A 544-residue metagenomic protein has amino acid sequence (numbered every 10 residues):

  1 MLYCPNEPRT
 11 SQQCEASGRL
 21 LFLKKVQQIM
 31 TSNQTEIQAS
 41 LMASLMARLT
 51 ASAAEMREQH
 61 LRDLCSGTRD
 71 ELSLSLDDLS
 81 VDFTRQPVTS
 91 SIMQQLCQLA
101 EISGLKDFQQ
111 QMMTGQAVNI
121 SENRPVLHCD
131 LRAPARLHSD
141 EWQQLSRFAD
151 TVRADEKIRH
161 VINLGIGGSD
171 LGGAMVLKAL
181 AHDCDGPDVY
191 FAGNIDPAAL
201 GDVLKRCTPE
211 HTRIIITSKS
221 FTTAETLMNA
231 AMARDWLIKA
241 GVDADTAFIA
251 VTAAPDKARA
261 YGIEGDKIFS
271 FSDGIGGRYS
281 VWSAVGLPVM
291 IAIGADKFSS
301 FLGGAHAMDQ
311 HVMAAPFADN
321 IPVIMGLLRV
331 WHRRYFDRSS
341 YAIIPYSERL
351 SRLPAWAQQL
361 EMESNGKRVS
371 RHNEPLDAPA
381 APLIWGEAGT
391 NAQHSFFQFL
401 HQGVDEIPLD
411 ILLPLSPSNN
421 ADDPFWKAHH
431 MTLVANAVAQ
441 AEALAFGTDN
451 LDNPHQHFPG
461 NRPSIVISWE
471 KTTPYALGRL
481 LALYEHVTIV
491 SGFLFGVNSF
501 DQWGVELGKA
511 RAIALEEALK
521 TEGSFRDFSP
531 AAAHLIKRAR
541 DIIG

Functional and structural regions predicted by a protein language model:
I37-D155, R159, K427-V434, W469 (+3 more regions): Extended, charge-enriched "interface" segments that sit outside catalytic cores
T68, I162, I166-G173, K219-T226 (+4 more regions): Gly/Ser/Thr-rich loops at beta-strand to alpha-helix junctions that form or flank small-molecule/cofactor-binding
P134-V152, A174-K178, H182-R213: Glycine-rich oxoanion-binding loops at beta->alpha junctions
H160-I162, R213, A342: Conserved beta-strand elements of the Class I
L171-G186, R206-T208, A231-I238, G262-I268: A glycine- and small-aliphatic-rich helix-loop capping segment at beta-alpha/alpha-beta transitions that lines
W236-A421, G460, L507-R511, E516 (+1 more regions): Active-site phosphate/pyrophosphate-binding segments
D422-T448: Acidic, Ser/Thr-rich peripheral helices and adjacent loops at domain boundaries
